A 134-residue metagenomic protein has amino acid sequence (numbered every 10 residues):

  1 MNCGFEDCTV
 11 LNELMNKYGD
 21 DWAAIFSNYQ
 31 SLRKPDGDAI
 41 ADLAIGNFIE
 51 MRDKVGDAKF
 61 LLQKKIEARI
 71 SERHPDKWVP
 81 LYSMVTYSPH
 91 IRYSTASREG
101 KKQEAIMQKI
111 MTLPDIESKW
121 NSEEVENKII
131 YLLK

Functional and structural regions predicted by a protein language model:
M1-D7: A conserved FAD-binding loop/helix module that cradles the flavin
N12-K134: C-terminal helical "tail/cap" subdomain of flavin- and related membrane-associated enzymes
